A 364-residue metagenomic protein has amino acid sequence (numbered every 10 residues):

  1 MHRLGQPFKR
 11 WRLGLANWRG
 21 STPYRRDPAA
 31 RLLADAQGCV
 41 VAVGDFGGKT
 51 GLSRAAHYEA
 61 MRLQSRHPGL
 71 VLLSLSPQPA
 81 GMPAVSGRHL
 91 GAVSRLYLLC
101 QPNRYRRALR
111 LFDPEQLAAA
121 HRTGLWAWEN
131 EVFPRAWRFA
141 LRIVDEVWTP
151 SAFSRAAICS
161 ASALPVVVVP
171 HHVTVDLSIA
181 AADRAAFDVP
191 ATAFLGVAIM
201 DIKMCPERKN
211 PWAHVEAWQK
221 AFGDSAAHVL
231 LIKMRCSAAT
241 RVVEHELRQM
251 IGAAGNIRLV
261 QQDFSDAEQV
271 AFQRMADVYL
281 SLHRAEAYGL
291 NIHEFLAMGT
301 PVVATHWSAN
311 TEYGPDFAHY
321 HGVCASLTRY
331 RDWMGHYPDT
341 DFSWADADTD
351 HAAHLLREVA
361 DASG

Functional and structural regions predicted by a protein language model:
H2-N103: N-terminal pre-catalytic "stem/leader" segment of glycosyltransferase-like enzymes
V41-V43, L75-A157, A267-E268: Extended catalytic core of nucleotide-activated donor transferases of GT-like folds
R54-R62, V175-Q269, D346: Conserved catalytic-core segment of nucleotide-activated headgroup transferases in glycan assembly
D145-A156, A163-I179: Donor nucleotide-sugar binding/catalytic pocket of nucleotide-sugar-dependent glycosyltransferases
V270, H293-A297, P301, S308-E312: Short alpha-helical segment that forms part of, or immediately flanks, the ligand-binding pocket in carbohydrate-active
V270-A276: Short alpha-helical donor nucleotide-sugar binding micro-motif in glycosyltransferases
R284: Aromatic "clamp/platform" in nucleotide-sugar-dependent glycosyltransferases that forms part of the donor/acceptor
P301-A304, H319-G322: Short hydrophobic beta-strand element within catalytic cores of glycosyltransferases and related nucleotide-activated
